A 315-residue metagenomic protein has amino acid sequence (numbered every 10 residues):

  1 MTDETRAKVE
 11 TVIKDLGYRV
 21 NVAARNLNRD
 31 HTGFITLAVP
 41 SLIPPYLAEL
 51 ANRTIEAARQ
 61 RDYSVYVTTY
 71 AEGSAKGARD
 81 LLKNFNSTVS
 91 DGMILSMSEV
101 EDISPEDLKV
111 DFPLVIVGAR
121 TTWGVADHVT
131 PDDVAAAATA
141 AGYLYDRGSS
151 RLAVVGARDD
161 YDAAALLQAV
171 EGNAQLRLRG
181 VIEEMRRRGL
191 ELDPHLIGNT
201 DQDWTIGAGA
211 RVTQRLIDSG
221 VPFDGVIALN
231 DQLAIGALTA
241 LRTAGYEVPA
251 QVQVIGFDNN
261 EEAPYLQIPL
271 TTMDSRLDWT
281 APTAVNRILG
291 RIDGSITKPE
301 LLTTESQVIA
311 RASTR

Functional and structural regions predicted by a protein language model:
M1-H31, R315: N-terminal helix-turn-helix DNA-binding module of bacterial transcription factors
L16, S87-V89, R147-G148, L216-P222: Glycine-rich phosphate-binding loop signature in dinucleotide/nucleotide-binding domains
V22, D30-G142, D146: Alpha-helical recognition/docking segments in bacterial nutrient-uptake and carbohydrate-utilization systems
V22, P40-E49, T68-K76, V129-T139 (+5 more regions): Hinge/beta->alpha junction and helix N-cap segments in small-molecule ligand-binding domains
L37, S87-S96, A153-G156, G220-N230 (+1 more regions): Periplasmic-binding protein-like
Y66, Q214-R315: Flexible loop/turn connectors
S96, V117-A119, P131, V155 (+4 more regions): Generic beta-sheet signal
